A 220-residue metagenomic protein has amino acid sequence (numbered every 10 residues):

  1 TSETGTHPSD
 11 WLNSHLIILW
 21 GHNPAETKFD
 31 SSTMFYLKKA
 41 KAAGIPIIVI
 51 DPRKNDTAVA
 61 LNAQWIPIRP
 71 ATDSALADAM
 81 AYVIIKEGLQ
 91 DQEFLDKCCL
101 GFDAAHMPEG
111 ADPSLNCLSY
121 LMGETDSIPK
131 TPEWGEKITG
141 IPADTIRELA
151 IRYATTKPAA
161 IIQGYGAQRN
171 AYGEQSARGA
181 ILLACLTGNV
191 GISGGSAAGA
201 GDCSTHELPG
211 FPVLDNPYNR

Functional and structural regions predicted by a protein language model:
T1-L37, A43-I45, V49-I50, A75 (+2 more regions): Extended redox/cofactor-interaction regions of prokaryotic respiratory oxidoreductases
S2-S9, P24-S31, P67-T72, A104 (+3 more regions): Alpha-helix capping and helix-loop boundary segments enriched in small/acidic/polar residues
H7-W11, K38-A40, T57, I68-A71 (+3 more regions): A general structural signal for short secondary-structure junctions and capping/turn motifs
H15-I17, A63, A159: Conserved acidic residues
G21-H22, P52, P70, G164: Active-site-proximal beta-strand/loop segments in catalytic clefts of secreted hydrolases
S32-F35, N62-I66, A81-I84, S176-A180 (+1 more regions): Short secondary-structure boundary/capping segments
G44, I48, R53-T156: Long, well-ordered, tryptophan-enriched scaffold segments
A105, E109-R220: Active-site phosphate/pyrophosphate-binding segments
